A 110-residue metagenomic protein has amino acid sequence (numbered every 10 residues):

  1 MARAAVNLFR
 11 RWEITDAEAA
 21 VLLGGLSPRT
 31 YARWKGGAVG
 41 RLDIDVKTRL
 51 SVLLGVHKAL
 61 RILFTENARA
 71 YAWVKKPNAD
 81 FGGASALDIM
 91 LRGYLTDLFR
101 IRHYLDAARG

Functional and structural regions predicted by a protein language model:
M1-G110: Non-transmembrane "mature" sequence context
